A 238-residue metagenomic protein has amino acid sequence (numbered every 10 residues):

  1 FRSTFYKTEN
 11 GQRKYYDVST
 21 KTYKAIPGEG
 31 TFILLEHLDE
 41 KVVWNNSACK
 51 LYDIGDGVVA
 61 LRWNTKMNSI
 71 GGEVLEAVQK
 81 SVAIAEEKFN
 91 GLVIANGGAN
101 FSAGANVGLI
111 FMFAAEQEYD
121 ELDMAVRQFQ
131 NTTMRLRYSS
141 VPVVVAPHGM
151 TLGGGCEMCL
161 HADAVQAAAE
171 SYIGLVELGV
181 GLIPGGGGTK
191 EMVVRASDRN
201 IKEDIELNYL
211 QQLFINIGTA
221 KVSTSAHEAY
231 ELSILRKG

Functional and structural regions predicted by a protein language model:
F1-L92, N96-A99, G108-Q128, M134-V141 (+5 more regions): N-terminal glycine-rich phosphate-binding loop for ADP-containing cofactors
A103-A105: Extended, composition-driven regions rather than compact fold-specific motifs
E157: Short alpha-helical segment that forms part of, or immediately flanks, the ligand-binding pocket in carbohydrate-active
